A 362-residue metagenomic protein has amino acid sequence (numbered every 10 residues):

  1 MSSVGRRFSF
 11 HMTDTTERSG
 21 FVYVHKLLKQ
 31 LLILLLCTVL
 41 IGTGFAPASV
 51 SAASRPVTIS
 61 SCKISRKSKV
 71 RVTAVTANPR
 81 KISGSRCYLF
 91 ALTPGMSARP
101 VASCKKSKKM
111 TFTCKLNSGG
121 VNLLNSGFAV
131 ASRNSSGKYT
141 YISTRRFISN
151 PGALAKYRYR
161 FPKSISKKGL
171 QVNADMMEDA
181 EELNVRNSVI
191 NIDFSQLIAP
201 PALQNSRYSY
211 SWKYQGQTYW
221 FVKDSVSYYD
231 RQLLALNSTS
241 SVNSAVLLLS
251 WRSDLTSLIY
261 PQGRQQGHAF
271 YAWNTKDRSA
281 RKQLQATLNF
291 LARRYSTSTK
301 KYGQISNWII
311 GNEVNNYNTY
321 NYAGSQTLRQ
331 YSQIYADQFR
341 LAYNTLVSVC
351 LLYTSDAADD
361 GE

Functional and structural regions predicted by a protein language model:
L34-T43: Bacterial N-terminal signal peptides
G42-S54: Sec-dependent signal peptide cleavage junction
A52-R66: Short, compositionally biased P/S/T/A/G/V-rich stretches that sit at domain boundaries
S68-K81: Aromatic/hydrophobic beta-strand junction motif of beta-rich domains
S97-M110: Solvent-exposed serine/threonine-rich low-complexity stretches and specific carbohydrate-binding patches
N122-K138: Short, aromatic- and glycine-rich surface loops/edge beta-strands on solvent-exposed regions
I148-F290, K300, N307, N315-Q326: N-terminal substrate-binding region of glycoside hydrolase catalytic domains
Y353-E362: Single conserved hydrophobic/aromatic residue that forms the stacking wall/gate of nucleotide- or nucleobase-binding
